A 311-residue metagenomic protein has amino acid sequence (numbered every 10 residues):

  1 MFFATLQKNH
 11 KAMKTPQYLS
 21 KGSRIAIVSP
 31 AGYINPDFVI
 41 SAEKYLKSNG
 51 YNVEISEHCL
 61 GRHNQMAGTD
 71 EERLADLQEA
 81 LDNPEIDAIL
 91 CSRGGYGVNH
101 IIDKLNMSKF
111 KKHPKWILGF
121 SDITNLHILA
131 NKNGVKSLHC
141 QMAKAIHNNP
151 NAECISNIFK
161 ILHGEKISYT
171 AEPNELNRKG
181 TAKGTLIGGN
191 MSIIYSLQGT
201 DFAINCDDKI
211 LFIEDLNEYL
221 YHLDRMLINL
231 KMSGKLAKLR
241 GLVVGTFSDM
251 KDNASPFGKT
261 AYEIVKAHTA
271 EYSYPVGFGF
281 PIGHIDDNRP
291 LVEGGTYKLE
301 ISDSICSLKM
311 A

Functional and structural regions predicted by a protein language model:
A4, A12-E85: ATP/NTP phosphate-donor binding region
K14-N49, P150-G189: A short, flexible N-terminal coil/short beta segment enriched in small residues
I27, I89, D122, I194 (+2 more regions): Buried hydrophobic positions in well-ordered alpha/beta secondary-structure cores of metabolic enzymes
M66-N177, T181-A182: Active-site histidine-anchored catalytic micro-motif
D70-A75, R225-L230, P256-I264: Charged helix-capping and loop-helix junction motifs
I155-K231: ATP/pyrophosphate-binding catalytic subdomain of soluble kinases
T181, L211-F212, L216-N217, V243-S255: Glycine-rich phosphate/diphosphate-binding loops and the adjacent beta-loop-alpha structural elements that coordinate
D249-A311: ATP/nucleoside-binding phosphotransfer catalytic cores, i.e., glycine-rich phosphate-binding loops
